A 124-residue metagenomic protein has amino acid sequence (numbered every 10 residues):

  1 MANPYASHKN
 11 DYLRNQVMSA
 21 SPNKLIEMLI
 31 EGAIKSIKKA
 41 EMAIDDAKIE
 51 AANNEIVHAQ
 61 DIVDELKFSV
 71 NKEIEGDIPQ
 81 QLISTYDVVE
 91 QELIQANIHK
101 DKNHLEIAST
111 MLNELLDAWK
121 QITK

Functional and structural regions predicted by a protein language model:
M1-K38, A43-V57, D61-D64, F68-K72 (+3 more regions): N-terminal intrinsically disordered, cationic/polar leader segments that include organellar targeting peptides
